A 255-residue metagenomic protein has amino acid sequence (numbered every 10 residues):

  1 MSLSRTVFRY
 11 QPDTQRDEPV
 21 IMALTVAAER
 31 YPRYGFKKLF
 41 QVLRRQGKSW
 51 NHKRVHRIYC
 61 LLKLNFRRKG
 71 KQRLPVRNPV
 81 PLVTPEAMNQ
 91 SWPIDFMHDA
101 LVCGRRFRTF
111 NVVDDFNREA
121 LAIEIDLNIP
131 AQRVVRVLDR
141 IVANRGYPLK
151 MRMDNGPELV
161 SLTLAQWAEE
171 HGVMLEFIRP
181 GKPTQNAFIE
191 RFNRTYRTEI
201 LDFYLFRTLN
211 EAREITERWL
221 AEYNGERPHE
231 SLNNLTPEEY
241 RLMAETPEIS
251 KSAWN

Functional and structural regions predicted by a protein language model:
M1, F8, L24, L39 (+13 more regions): Mobile genetic element proteins and their domesticated derivatives, centered on retroelements and DNA transposons
M1-S91, K182, T236-E245: Basic, flexible linker segments flanking DNA-binding modules in nucleic acid-interacting mobile-element proteins
S49-V113, E119, Q132-R140, N144-L149 (+1 more regions): Mobile-element integrase/transposase regions, centering on the N-terminal DNA-binding/Zn-coordinating module
R68-R73, K150-N155, E170-F188, Y204-L209: RNase H-like polynucleotidyl transferase catalytic core
L138, R145-S161, G181, N233-E238: Acidic/histidine-rich, metal-coordinating catalytic segments
E169-V173, T195-N255: C-terminal domain-tail junction helix/linker
